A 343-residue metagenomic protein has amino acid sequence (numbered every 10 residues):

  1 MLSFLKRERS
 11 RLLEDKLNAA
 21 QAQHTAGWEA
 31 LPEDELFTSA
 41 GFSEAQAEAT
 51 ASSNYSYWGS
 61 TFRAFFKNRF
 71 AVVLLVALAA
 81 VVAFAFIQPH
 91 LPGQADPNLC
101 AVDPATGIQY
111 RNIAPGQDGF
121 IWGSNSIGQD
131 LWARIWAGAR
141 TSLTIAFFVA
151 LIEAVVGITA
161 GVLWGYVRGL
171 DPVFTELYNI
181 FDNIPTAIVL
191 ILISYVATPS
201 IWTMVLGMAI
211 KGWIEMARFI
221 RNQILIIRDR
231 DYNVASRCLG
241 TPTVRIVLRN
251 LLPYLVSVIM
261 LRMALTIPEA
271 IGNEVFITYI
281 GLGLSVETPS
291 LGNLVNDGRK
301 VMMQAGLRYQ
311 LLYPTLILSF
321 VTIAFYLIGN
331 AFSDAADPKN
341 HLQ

Functional and structural regions predicted by a protein language model:
M1-A154, I158, V162, G169 (+6 more regions): Gly/Trp-centered helix-boundary motif
S60-K67, D130-A137, G165, P172-D182 (+8 more regions): Short amphipathic alpha-helical coupling elements at transmembrane boundaries
V72-A77, V81, T141-G157, N183-I191 (+3 more regions): Hydrophobic alpha-helical transmembrane segments in multi-pass membrane proteins
L74-L75, I188, M204-V205, V234 (+2 more regions): Hydrophobic/aromatic positions within or immediately flanking transmembrane alpha-helices of multi-pass small-molecule
I121, I152-G157, V162-R230, M260: Generic hydrophobic transmembrane alpha-helix motif, especially the helices
Q129-T144, F148, R168-D171, T175 (+2 more regions): Amphipathic cytosolic juxtamembrane alpha-helices at the membrane-cytosol interface of multi-pass membrane transporters
A150-L151, A209-G212, N222-Q223, R262-I267 (+2 more regions): Residue-level hotspots within the lipid-embedded alpha helices of multi-pass solute transporters
I193-A197, M208, Q223-I224, L265 (+3 more regions): Glycine-rich helix-loop "coupling/hinge" segments at transmembrane-helix boundaries in multipass transporters
